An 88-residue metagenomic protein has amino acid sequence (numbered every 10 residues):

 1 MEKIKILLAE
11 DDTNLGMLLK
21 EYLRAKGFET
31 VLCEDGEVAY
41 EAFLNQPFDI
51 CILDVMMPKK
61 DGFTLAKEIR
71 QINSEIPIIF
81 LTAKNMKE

Functional and structural regions predicted by a protein language model:
E10: Conserved acidic carboxylate
M17-A25: Charged docking surfaces used in two-component/phosphorelay signaling
G27-E34, A42: Short hydrophobic/Thr-rich beta-strand motif most characteristic of the beta2 strand and flanking loop of CheY-like
D35-V38, D61-T64: Acidic catalytic/metal-coordinating carboxylates
L44-Q46, E68-E75, N85: Conserved phosphotransfer cores of two-component systems
Q46-I52: Active-site beta3 strand of CheY-like receiver
D54, T82: Active-site residues of response regulator receiver
P58, M86: The feature encodes the CheY-like receiver
